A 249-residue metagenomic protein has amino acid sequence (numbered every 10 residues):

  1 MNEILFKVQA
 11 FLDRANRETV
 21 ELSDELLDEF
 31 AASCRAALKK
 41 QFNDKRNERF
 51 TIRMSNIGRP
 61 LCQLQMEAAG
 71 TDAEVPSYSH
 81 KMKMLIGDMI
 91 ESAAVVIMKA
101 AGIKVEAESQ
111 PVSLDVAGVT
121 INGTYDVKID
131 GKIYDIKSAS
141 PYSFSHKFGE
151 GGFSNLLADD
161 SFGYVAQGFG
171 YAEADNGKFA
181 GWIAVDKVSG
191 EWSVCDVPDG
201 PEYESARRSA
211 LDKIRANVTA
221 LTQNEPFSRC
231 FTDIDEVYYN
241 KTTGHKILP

Functional and structural regions predicted by a protein language model:
M1-I133, S138-A158: Metal-dependent nuclease catalytic cores that hydrolyze phosphodiester bonds in DNA/RNA, characterized by
L64-M66, I103, Y164, Y171-E173 (+1 more regions): Broad hydrophobic/π-residue packing in well-ordered secondary structure
I86-I90, G163, A206: Soluble or luminal CAZymes and related metallo-dependent hydrolases
G123-Y125, D130-K132, A166-F169, K178-G181: Generic beta-strand structural signal
A158-D160, G170, A174-P249: Metal-dependent nuclease catalytic regions and adjoining charged, substrate-binding loops involved in nucleic-acid end
